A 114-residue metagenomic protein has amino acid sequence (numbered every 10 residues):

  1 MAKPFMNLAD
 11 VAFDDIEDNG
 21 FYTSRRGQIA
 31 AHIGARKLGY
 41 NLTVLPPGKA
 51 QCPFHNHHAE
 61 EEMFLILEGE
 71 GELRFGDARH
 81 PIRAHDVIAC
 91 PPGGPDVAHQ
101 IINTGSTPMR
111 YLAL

Functional and structural regions predicted by a protein language model:
M1-K37: A short, N-terminal "cap"/entry segment at the start of jelly-roll beta-barrel domains of the cupin/DSBH fold
T23-Q28, N41-H57, P92: Conserved short histidine dyad/triad with adjacent acidic residue
L42-P47, H57-R74, L114: Short, conserved beta-strand element in jelly-roll/cupin
G76-G93: Short acidic-glycine-tyrosine-enriched beta hairpin
P92-L114: Ligand-binding loop in jelly-roll beta-barrel domains
